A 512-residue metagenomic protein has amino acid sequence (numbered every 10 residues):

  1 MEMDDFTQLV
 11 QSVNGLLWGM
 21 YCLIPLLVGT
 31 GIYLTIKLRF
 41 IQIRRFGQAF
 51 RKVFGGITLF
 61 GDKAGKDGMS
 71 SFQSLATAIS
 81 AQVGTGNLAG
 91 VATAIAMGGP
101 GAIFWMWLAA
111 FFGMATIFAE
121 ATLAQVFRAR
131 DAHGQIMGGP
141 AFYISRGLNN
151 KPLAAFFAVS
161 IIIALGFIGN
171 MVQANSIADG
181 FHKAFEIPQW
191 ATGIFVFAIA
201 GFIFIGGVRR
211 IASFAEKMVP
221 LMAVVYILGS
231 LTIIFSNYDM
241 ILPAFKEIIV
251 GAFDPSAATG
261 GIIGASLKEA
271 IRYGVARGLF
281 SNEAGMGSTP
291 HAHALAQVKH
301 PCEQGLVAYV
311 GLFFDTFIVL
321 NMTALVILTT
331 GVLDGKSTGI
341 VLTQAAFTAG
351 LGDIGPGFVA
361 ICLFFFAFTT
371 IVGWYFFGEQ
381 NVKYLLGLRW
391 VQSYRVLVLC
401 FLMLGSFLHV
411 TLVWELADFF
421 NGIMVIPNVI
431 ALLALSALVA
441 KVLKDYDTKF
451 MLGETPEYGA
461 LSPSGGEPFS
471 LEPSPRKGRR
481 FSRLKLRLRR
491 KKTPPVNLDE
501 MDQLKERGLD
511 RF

Functional and structural regions predicted by a protein language model:
M1-S80, T85, A96-A102, G113 (+5 more regions): N-terminal alpha-helical transmembrane segments of multi-pass membrane transport and channel/translocase proteins
D5-F6, L38-Q42, G86-V91, P100 (+6 more regions): Transmembrane helix-loop junctions in multi-pass membrane proteins
L26-T30, K37-F50, N175-F181, P188-I249 (+3 more regions): Membrane-interface loop-to-helix entry segments
T30, L34-T35, A109-G134, P140-N175 (+2 more regions): Helix-loop-helix module between adjacent transmembrane segments
F40-M69, T93-I103, A115-L148, L333-G350 (+2 more regions): Flexible loop linkers connecting adjacent transmembrane helices in multi-pass alpha-helical membrane transporters
L59-M97, L123-V126, A132-A141, S145 (+2 more regions): Alpha-helical membrane segments and immediately flanking helix-loop junctions that form or couple to the substrate/ion
F112-E120, I194-V208, V219-D239, R272 (+3 more regions): Selective recognition of specific alpha-helical transmembrane segments in multi-pass small-molecule
F118-R128, L231-E247, P255, T259-I262 (+2 more regions): Extracellular/periplasmic helix-exit of transmembrane alpha-helices
